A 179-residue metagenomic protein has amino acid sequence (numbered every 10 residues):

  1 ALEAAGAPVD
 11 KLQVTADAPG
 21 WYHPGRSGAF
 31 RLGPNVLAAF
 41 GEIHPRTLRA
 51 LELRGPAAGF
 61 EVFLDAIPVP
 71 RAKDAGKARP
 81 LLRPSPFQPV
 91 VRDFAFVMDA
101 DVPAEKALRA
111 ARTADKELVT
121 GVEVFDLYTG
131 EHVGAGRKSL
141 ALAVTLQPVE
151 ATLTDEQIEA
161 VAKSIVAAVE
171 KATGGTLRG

Functional and structural regions predicted by a protein language model:
A1-G179: A carboxyl-terminal module marker
